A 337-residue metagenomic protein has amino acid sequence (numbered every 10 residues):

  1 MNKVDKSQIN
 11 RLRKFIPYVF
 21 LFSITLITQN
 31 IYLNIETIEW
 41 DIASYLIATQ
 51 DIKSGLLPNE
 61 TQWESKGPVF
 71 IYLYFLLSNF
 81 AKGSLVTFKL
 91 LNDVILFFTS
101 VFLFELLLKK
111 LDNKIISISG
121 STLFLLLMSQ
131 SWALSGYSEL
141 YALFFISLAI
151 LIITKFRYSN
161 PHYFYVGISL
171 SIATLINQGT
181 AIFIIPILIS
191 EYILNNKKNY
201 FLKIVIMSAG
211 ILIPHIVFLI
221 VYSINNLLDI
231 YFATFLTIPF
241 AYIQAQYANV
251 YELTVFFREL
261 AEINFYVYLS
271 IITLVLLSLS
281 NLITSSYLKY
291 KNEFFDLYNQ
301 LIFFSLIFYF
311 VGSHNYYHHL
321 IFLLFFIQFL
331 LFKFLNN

Functional and structural regions predicted by a protein language model:
F22, V101, E262-E293, N299-L306 (+1 more regions): Hydrophobic, aromatic-rich transmembrane alpha-helices and their immediate juxtamembrane boundary segments
P68, Y72, A81-F98, Y266-S270: Loop-to-helix entry region of an early transmembrane alpha helix in multi-pass inner-membrane enzymes
L103-L126, L143-F144, F294: Transmembrane-helix signature of polytopic, membrane-embedded enzymes that assemble or transfer cell-envelope glycans
K109-L111, S147-Y165, A173, K197-K198 (+2 more regions): Membrane-interface transmembrane helices that cradle and orient dolichyl/undecaprenyl
S131-Y141, Y316-Y317: Short acidic/glycine- and proline-prone juxtamembrane loop motifs at membrane-interface regions of multi-pass membrane
H162-Q178, I184-L188, I213, I302-G312: Membrane-interface alpha helices of multi-pass inner-membrane proteins
F183-L212, F329, L335-N336: Perimembrane helix-loop-helix junctions
G312-N337: Hydrophobic/aromatic-rich transmembrane helices and adjacent perimembrane loops
